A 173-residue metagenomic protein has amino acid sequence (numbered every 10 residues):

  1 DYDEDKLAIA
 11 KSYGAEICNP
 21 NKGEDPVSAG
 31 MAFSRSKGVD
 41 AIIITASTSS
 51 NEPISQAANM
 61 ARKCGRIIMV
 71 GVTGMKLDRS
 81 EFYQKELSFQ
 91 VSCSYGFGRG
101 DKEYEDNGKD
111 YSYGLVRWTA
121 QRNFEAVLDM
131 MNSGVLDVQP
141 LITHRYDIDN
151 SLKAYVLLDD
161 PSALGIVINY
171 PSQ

Functional and structural regions predicted by a protein language model:
D1-Q56: Adenosine-nucleotide cofactor-binding segment
Y2-D3, T73, Y95, P171-S172: Residues in the short beta-alpha loop(s) of Rossmann-like NAD(P)-binding domains
E4, E24, S36, N51 (+2 more regions): Electropositive phosphate-/nucleotide-binding environments in soluble metabolic enzymes
P20, S47, Y113-R117, H144: Hydrophobic alpha-helical scaffolding
P20-N21, V70, S92: Generic beta-sheet signal
A32, S36, A41, I68-V72 (+3 more regions): C-terminal capping/lid region of NAD(P)-dependent oxidoreductase domains
A41-A46, Q56-E81, K85, F89: ADP-ribose/adenylate-binding Rossmann-like module
L77-L141: C-terminal substrate-binding/catalytic core of Rossmann-like NAD(P)-dependent dehydrogenases/reductases
